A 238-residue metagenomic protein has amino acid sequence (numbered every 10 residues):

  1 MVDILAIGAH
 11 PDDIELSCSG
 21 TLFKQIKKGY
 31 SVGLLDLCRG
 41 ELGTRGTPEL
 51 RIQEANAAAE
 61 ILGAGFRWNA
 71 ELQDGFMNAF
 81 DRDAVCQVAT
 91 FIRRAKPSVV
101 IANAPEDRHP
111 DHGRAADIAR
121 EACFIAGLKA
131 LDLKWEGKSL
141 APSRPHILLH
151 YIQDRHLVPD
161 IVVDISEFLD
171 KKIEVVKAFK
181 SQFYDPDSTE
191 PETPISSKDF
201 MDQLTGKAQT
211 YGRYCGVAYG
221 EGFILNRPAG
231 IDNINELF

Functional and structural regions predicted by a protein language model:
M1-A95, N235-L237: Active-site rim/loop-helix segments in enzyme catalytic domains that contact anionic ligands
M1-L5, F80-F238: Metal-dependent de-N-acetylase/amidase catalytic core
